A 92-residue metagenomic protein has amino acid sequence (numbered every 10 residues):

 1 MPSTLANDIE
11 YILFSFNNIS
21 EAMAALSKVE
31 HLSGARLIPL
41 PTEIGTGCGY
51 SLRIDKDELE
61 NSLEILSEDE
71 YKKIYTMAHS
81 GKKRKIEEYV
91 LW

Functional and structural regions predicted by a protein language model:
M1-A6, L91: Compositionally biased, disordered extreme N-termini, encompassing classical targeting presequences
T4-S15: Short glycine-/aliphatic-rich beta-strand segments at the starts of folded cytosolic domains
E10-I12, C48-Y50, R84: Short beta-strand micro-motifs in enzyme catalytic cores
S15, S51-R53, Y75: Short, conserved beta-strand segments within well-ordered enzyme catalytic domains that often line or immediately flank
S15-S20, A78-G81: Short, flexible beta-strand-to-coil junctions
N18-G34: Short amphipathic alpha-helix segments
E30, G34-I65: Amphipathic, hydrophobic secondary-structure cores in small proteins
E60-W92: C-terminal structural segments of small proteins and small subunits
